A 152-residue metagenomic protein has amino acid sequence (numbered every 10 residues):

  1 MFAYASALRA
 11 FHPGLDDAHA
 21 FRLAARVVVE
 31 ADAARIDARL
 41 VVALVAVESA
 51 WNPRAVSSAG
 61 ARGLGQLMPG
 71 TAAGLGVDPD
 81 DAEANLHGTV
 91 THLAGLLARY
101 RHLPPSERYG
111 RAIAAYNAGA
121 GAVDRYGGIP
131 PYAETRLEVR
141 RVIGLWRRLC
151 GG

Functional and structural regions predicted by a protein language model:
M1-G152: Catalytic glycan-binding domains that act on GlcNAc-containing polysaccharides
